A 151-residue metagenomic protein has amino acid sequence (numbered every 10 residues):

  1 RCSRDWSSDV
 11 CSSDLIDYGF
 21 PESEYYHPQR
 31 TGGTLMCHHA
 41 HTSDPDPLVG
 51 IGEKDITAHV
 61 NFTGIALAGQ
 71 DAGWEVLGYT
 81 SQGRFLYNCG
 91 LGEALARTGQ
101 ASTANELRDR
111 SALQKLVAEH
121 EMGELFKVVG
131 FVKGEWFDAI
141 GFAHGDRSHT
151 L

Functional and structural regions predicted by a protein language model:
R1-C11: Single conserved hydrophobic/aromatic residue that forms the stacking wall/gate of nucleotide- or nucleobase-binding
D9-L151: Rossmann-like AdoMet/SAM-dependent catalytic core
